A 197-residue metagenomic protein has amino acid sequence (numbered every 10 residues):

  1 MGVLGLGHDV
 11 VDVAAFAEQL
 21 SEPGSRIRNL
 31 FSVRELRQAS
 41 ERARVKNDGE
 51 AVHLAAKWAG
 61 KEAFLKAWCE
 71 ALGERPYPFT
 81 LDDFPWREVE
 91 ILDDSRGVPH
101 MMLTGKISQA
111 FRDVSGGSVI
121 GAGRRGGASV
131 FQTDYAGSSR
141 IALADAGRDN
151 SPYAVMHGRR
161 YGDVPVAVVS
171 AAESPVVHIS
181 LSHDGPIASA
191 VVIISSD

Functional and structural regions predicted by a protein language model:
M1-D197: Core catalytic alpha/beta fold that binds nucleotide/phospho-ligands
